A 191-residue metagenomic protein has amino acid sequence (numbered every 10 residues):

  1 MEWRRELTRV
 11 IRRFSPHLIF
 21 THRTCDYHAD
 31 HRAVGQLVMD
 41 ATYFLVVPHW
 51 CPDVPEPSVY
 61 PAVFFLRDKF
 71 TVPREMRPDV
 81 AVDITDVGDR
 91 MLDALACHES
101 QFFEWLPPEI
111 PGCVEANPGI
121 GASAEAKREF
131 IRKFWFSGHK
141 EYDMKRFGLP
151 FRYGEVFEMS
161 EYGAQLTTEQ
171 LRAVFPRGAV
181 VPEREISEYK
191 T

Functional and structural regions predicted by a protein language model:
M1, L37, D68, E115-S123: Intrinsic-disorder/low-complexity, polar/charged segments
M1-C51, P57-V59, F65, M76: Active-site beta-strand->loop->alpha-helix modules in alpha/beta enzyme cores, enriched in Gly/His/Asp(Glu)
T8, T21-T24, T42, T71 (+3 more regions): Residue-identity detector for threonine
P16-H17, F70, F136: Generic signal for short, ordered secondary-structure residues within or immediately flanking folded domains
C25-Y27, K69-V72, Q101-F102: Short, catalytically relevant binding-site loops at active-site mouths
C51-P52, V59, P73-R74, V80-T191: C-terminal accessory domains and tails appended to enzymatic cores
F64-R67, K140-E141: Short secondary-structure boundary micro-motifs
